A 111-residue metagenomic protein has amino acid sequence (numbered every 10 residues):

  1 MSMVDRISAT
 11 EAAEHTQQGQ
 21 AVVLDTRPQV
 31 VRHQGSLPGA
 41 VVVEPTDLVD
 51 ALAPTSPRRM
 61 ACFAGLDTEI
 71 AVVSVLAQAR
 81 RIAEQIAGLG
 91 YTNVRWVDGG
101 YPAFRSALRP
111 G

Functional and structural regions predicted by a protein language model:
M1-V22, T26-G111: Rhodanese-like catalytic fold shared by cysteine-dependent sulfurtransferases and DSP/PTP-type phosphatases
